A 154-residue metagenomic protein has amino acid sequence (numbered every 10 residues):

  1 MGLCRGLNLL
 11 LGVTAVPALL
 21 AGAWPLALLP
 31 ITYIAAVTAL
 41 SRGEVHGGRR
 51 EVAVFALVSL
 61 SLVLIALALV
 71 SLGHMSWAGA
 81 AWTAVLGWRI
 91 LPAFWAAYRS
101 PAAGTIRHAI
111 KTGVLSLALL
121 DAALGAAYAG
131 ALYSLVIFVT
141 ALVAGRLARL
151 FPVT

Functional and structural regions predicted by a protein language model:
M1-T154: C-terminal membrane-associated helical module and adjoining short loops/tails
